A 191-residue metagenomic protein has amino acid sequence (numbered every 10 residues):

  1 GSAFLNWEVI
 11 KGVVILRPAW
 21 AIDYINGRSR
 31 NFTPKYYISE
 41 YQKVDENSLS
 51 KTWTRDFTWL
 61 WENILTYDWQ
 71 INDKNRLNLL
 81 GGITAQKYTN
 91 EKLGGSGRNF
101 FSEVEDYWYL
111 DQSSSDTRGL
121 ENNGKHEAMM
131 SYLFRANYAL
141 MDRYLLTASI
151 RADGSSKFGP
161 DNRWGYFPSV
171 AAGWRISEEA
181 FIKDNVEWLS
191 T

Functional and structural regions predicted by a protein language model:
G1-I71, E127-E178: Surface-exposed extracellular loop regions of Gram-negative outer-membrane beta-barrel proteins
L16, Y67-S113: Carboxylate/His-rich catalytic cores and anion/metal-binding grooves
R28-R30, N75, T89-L93, F158 (+1 more regions): Short acidic, gly/pro-rich beta-turn/loop elements at beta-sheet edges and active-site/ligand-binding grooves
R30-S48, E91-L120: Surface-exposed loop/turn segments flanking beta-strands in extracellular/periplasmic regions
K74-R76, L140-M141, L189-T191: Short, well-ordered loop/turn elements at secondary-structure boundaries
R118, A128, L189: Localized chelating/binding microdomains that coordinate divalent metal ions or stabilize phosphate-bearing
E179-T191: Outer-membrane beta-barrel translocator/channel fold
